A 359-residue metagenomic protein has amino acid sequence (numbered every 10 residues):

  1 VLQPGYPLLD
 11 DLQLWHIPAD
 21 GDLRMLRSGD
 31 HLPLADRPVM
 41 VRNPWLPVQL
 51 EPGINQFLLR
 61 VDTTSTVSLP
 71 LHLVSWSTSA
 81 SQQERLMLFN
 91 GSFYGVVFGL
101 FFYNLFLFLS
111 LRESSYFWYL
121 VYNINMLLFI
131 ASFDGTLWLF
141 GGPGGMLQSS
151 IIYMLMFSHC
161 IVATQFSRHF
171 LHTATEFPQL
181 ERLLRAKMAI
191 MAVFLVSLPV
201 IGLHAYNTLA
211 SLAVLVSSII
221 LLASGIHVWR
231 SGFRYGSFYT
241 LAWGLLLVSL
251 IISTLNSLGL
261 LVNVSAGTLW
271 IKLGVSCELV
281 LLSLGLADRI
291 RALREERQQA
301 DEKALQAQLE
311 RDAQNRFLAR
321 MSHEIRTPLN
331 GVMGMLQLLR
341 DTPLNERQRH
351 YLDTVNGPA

Functional and structural regions predicted by a protein language model:
V1-L88: Soluble non-transmembrane domains of integral membrane proteins
D11, F117, L128-F129: Carboxylate/His-rich catalytic cores and anion/metal-binding grooves
E84-F108, S211-H227: First transmembrane helix
F101-N123: Juxtamembrane interface at the cytosolic side of transmembrane helices
L128-H169, T173-K303: Interfacial "cap-and-anchor" motif at the non-cytosolic start of specific transmembrane alpha-helices
F233, E310, L344: Residue-level marker of regulatory loop/turn positions in helix-turn-helix DNA-binding domains and in histidine
Q299-D341, H350-A359: Primarily the dimerization/phosphotransfer
